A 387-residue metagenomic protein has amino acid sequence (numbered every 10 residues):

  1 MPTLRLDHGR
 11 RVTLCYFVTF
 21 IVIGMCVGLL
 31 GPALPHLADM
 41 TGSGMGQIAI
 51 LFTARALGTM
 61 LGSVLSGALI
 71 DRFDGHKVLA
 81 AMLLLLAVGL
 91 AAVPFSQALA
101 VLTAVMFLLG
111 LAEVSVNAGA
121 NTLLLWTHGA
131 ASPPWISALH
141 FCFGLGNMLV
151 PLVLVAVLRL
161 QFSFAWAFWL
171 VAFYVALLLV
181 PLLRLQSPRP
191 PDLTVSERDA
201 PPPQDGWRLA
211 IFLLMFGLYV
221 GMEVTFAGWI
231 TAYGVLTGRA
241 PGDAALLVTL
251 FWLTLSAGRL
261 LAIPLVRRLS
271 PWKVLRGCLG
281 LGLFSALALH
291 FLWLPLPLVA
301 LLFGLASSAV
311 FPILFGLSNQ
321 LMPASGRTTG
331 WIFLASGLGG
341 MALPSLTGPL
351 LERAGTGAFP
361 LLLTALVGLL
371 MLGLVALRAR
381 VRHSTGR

Functional and structural regions predicted by a protein language model:
L30-G31, D205-A257: Extracytoplasmic gate region of multi-pass secondary transporters
G42, D74, F95-A100, G129 (+2 more regions): Helix-breaking motifs and short loop linkers at transmembrane-helix boundaries and internal kinks in secondary membrane
L61-A100: Conserved MFS/SLC helix-loop-helix module at the cytosolic interface between two early adjacent transmembrane helices
G62-D74, G258-P271, L351-E352: Helix-to-loop junctions at the C-terminal end of transmembrane segments in multipass secondary transporters
V105-C142: Cytoplasmic helix-loop-helix junction between adjacent transmembrane helices in 12-TM secondary transporters
S115-H128, S308-P323: Intracellular juxtamembrane helix-capping segments at the cytosolic ends of symmetry-related transmembrane helices
A130-A131, A138-S187: Helix-loop-helix hairpin linking two adjacent transmembrane segments in secondary transporters
L269-G316: C-terminal transmembrane helical hairpin of 12-TM major facilitator-type secondary transporters
